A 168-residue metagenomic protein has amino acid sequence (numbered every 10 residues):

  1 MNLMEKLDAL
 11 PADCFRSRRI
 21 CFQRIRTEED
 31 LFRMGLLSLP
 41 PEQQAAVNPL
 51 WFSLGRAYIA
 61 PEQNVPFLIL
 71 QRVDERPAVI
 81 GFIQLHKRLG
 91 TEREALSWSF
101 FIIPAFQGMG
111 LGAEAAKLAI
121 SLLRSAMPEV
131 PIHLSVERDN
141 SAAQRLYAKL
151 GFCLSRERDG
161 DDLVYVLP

Functional and structural regions predicted by a protein language model:
N2-Q107, A116-L118, L122-A126, R156-G160: Acetyl-CoA-dependent GNAT
L96, P128-V130, G151: Short loop/turn motifs at secondary-structure junctions
G110: Glycine-rich phosphate-binding loop
A113, R138-R156: Conserved active-site alpha-helix within GNAT-family acetyltransferase domains
S125-S135: Conserved GNAT acetyl-CoA-binding A-motif
H133-Q144, G160-L163, P168: Conserved beta-strand-loop-alpha-helix junction that forms the acyl-donor binding cleft
